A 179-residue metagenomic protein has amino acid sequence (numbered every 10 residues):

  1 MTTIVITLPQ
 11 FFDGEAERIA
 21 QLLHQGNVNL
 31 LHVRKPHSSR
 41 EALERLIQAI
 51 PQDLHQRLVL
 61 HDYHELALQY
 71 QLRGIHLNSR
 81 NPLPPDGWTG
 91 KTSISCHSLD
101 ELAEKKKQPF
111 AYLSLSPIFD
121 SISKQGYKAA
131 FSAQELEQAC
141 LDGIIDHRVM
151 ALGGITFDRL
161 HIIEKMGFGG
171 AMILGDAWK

Functional and structural regions predicted by a protein language model:
T2-I4, V28-H32, R57-V59, R73-H76 (+4 more regions): Structural preference for beta-strand elements that scaffold enzyme active sites
V5, I75-D86, Y112-Y127, L152-K179: Glycine-rich phosphate-binding active-site loops on the catalytic face of alpha/beta enzymes
P9-Q10, L58-H64, I94-A103, I118 (+3 more regions): Glycine-rich beta-to-alpha transition loops that act as phosphate-gripper elements at the mouths of alpha/beta enzyme
E17-N29, R80, L102-L115, I162-M166: Alpha/beta enzyme core
I19-A20, I47, H64, L102 (+2 more regions): Generic hydrophobic/aromatic pocket-lining and core-packing "Φ" positions
Q21-H24, V28-W88: N-terminal active-site wall of soluble small-molecule enzyme domains
E44-L60, G87-L99, K128-A151: Alpha-helix-loop-beta-strand connector modules within alpha/beta enzyme cores
Q69-Y70, G74-S79, S93-L141: Glycine/Thr-rich beta-alpha phosphate-binding loop at enzyme active sites
